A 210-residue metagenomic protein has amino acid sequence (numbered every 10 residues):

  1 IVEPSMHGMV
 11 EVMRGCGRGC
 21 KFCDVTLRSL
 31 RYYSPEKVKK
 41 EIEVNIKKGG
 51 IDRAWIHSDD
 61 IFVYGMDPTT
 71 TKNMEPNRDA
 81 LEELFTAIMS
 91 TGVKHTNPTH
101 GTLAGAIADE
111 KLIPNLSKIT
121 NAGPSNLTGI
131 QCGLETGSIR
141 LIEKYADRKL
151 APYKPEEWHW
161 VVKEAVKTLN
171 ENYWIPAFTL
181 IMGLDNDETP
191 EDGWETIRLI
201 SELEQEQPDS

Functional and structural regions predicted by a protein language model:
I1-K37: Acidic, low-complexity intrinsically disordered segments
I1-S5, T179, S210: Short intrinsically disordered, low-complexity coil segments enriched in acidic
C16, V38, C132, I200: Conserved, mostly hydrophobic/aromatic
C23, A177-L180: A short small-residue
K39, N45-I46, S201-Q205: An active-site-proximal structural segment forming one wall of the substrate-binding cleft that immediately precedes
E43-I175, M182-P190: Conserved SAM/AdoMet-binding glycine-rich loop
W194-S210: Auxiliary Fe-S-binding modules of radical SAM enzymes
